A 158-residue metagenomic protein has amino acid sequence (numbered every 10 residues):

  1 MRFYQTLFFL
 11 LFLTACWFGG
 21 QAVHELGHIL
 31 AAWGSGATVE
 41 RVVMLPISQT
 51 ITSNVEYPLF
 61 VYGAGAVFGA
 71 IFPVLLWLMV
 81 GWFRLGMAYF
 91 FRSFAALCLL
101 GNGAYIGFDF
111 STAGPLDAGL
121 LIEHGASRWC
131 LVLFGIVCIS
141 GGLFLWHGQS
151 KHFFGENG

Functional and structural regions predicted by a protein language model:
M1-F3: Short, Lys/Arg-rich, polar N-terminal cytosolic tail immediately upstream of the first transmembrane signal-anchor
Q5-F9, A31-T38, G81-R84: Phosphate-binding glycine-rich loops and adjacent basic patches that engage nucleotide phosphates, nucleic-acid
T6-G20: Membrane-embedded alpha-helical segments that form the functional core of polytopic membrane enzymes, especially those
C16-L59: Small-residue-rich helix-interface/hinge motifs
V42, T50-F153: Metalloprotease/metallohydrolase-associated module, dominated by Zn2+-dependent proteases
F154-G158: Short, highly charged, low-complexity non-transmembrane loops/tails of multi-pass membrane proteins
